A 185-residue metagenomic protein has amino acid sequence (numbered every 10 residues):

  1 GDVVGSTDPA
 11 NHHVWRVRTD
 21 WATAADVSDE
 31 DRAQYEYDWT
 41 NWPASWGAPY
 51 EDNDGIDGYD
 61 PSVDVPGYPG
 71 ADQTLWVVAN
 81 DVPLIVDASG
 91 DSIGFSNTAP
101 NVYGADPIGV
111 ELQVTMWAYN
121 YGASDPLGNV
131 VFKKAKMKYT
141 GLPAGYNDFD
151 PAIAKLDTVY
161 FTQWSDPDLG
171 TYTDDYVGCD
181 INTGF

Functional and structural regions predicted by a protein language model:
G1-F185: A long-range scaffold signal marking pre-active-site subdomains of enzyme folds
